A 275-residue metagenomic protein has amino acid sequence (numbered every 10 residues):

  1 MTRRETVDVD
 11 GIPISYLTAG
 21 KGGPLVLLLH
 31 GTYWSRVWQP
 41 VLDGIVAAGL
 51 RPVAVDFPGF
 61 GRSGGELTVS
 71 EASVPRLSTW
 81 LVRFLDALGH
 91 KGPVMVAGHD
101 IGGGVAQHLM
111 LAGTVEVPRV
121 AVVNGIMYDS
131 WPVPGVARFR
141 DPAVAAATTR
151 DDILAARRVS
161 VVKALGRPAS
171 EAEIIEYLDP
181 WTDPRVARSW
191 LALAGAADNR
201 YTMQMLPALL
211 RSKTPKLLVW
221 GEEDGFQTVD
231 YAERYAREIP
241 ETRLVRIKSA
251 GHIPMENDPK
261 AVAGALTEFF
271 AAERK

Functional and structural regions predicted by a protein language model:
M1-P13: N-terminal cap/lid segment of alpha/beta-hydrolase-fold proteins
D10, L17, A54-A97, G264: Active-site loop/oxyanion-hole signature of alpha/beta-hydrolase fold enzymes
T18-R62: Conserved HGGG/HGGXW glycine-rich cap/lid loop of the alpha/beta-hydrolase fold
G98, G102, A106: Gly/Ala-rich beta-loop-alpha elbow adjacent to hydrolase catalytic centers
L111, P118-T148: Flexible "cap/lid" loop of the alpha/beta hydrolase fold
W131-V133, D151-R211: Conserved alpha/beta-hydrolase catalytic His-Asp/Glu region
V186-R237, R246: Conserved serine/cysteine hydrolase catalytic core
T242-K275: Catalytic active-site module of serine/aspartate enzymes centered on a nucleophile-bearing elbow/loop
